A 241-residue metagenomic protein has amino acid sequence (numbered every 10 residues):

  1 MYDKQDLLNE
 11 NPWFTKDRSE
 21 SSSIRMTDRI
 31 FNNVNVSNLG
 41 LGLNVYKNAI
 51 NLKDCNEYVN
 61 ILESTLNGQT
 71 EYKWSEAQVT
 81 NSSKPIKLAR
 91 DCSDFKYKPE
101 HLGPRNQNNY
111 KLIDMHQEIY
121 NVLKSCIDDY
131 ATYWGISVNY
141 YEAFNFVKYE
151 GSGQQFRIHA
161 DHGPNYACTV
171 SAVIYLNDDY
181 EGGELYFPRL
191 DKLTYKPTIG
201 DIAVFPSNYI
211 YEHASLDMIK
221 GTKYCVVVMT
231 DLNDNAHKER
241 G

Functional and structural regions predicted by a protein language model:
Y2-L8, W13-W134: Non-heme Fe(II)/2-oxoglutarate
R105, N109-G241: Catalytic core of non-heme Fe(II) oxygenases with the double-stranded beta-helix
